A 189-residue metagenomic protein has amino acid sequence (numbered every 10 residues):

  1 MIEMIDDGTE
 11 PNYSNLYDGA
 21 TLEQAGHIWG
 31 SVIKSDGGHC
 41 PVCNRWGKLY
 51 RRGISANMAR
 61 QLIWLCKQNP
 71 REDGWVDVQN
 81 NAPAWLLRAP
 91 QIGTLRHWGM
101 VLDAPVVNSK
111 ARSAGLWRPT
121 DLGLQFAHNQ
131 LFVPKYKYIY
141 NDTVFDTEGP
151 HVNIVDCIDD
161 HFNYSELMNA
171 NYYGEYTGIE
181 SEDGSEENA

Functional and structural regions predicted by a protein language model:
I2-H27: Short, charged low-complexity linear segments at domain edges
G8-N15, S31-L86, V133: Short amphipathic alpha-helical interface segments
N44-W46, D160-E166, G178, A189: Long, low-complexity interaction regions most often at the N-terminus
Y50, Y173-A189: Long, low-complexity intrinsically disordered regions enriched in Ser/Thr/Pro/Gly
N81-A104, S113-A114: Short amphipathic alpha-helical interaction segments
D103, H128, N188: Extended charged
A114-N169: Short, amphipathic alpha-helical interaction segments positioned at domain boundaries
